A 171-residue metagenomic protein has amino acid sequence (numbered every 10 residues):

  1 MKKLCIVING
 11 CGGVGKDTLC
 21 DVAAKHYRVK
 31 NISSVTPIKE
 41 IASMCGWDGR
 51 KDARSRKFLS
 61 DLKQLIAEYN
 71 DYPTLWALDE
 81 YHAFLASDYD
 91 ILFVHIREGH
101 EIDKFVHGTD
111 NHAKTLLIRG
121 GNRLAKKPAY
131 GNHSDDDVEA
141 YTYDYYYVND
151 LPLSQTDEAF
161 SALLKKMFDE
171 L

Functional and structural regions predicted by a protein language model:
C11: P-loop (Walker A) phosphate-binding loop of NTP-binding proteins
K16: Conserved lysine of the Walker
L19: Hydrophobic positions on the alpha1 helix immediately C-terminal to the Walker A/P-loop
A24-I32: Post-Walker A helix-loop "phosphate-sensing" segment adjacent to the P-loop in P-loop NTPases
S33-I91, R97-H100: ATP-dependent small-molecule kinase phosphotransfer cores that center on conserved nucleotide phosphate-binding segments
L78-D137: ATP-dependent NMP and nucleoside kinases share a basic, alpha-helical "lid"
K114-L171: Small-molecule kinase domains that catalyze NTP-dependent phosphoryl transfer to phosphate-bearing small molecules
